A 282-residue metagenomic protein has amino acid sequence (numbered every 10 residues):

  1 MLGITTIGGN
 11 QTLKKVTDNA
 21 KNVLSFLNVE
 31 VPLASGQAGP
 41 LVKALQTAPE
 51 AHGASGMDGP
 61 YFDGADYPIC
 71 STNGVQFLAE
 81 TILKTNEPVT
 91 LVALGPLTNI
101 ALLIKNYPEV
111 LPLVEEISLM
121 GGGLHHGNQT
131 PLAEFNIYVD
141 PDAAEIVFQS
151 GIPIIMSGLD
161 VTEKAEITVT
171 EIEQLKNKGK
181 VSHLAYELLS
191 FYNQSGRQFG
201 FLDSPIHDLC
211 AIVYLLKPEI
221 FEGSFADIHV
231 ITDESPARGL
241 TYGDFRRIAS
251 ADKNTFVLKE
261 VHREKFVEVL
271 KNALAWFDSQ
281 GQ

Functional and structural regions predicted by a protein language model:
M1, Y138-D140, S157-Q282: Conformational coupling and interaction surfaces
M1-N22, S55, Y61-V169: Active-site histidine-anchored catalytic micro-motif
I7, V23-E30, T81, T85 (+9 more regions): Change "in soluble alpha/beta enzymes" to "in soluble alpha/beta proteins
T17, K21-K84, K253-H262, A275: Metal-dependent C-N hydrolase catalytic cores
L33, V147, I212: A residue-level signal for conserved active-site and pocket-lining positions in enzyme catalytic cores
Q46-G53, P131-E134, I172, F245: Short, surface-exposed amphipathic charged segments that create phosphate/polyanion-binding patches used for binding
T47-H52, S71-T72, E115-I117, V181-Y186: Short hydrophobic/aromatic-rich motifs at helix boundaries and adjacent loops
H52, N99, H207: Histidine-centered active-site/metal-ligand motif
